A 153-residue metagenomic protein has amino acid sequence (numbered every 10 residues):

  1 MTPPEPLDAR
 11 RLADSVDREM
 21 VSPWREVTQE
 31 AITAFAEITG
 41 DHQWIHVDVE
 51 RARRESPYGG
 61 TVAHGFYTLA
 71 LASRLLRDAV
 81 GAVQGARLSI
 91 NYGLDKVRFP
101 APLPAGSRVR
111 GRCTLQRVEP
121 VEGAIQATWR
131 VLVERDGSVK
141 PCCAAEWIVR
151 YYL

Functional and structural regions predicted by a protein language model:
M1-S15, F99-L153: HotDog/MaoC-like acyl-thioester-processing domains
T2-A63: Catalytic strand-loop segment that frames the active site of acyl-thioester-processing enzymes
E19, D48, A82-A86, R135: Short, charged helix-to-loop "capping" segments that act as catalytic/coupling loops
P57-G60, A70-R112: Hydrophobic beta-strand-centered segment that forms part of the acyl-chain substrate-binding groove
F66-T68: A solvent-exposed, acidic/Ser-Thr-rich amphipathic alpha-helical stretch
